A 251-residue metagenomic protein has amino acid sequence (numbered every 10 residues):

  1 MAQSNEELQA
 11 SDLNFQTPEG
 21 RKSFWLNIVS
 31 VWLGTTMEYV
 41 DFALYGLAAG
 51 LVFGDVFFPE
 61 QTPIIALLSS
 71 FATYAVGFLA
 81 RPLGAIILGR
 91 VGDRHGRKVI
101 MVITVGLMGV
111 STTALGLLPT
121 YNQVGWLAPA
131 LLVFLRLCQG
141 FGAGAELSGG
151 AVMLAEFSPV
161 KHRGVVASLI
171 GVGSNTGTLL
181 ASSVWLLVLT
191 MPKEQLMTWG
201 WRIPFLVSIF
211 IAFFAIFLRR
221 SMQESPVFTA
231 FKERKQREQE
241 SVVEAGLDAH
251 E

Functional and structural regions predicted by a protein language model:
M1-A48: Cytosolic juxtamembrane N-terminal segment immediately preceding the first transmembrane helix of multi-pass
P59, G106-G125: C-terminal ends and interior cores of transmembrane alpha-helices in multi-pass membrane transporters/permeases
F71-R90, V99, T104-T112: Central cavity-lining transmembrane alpha-helices of secondary-active solute carriers, predominantly the Major
L118, V124-G144: Hydrophobic core of transmembrane alpha-helices in multi-pass small-molecule transporters, especially MFS/SLC-type
G142, G164-L189, F210-I211: Glycine-rich segments within core transmembrane alpha-helices of 12-TM secondary carriers
A145-S158: Intracellular juxtamembrane helix-capping segments at the cytosolic ends of symmetry-related transmembrane helices
K193-H250: Central mid-sequence intracellular linker of multi-pass
